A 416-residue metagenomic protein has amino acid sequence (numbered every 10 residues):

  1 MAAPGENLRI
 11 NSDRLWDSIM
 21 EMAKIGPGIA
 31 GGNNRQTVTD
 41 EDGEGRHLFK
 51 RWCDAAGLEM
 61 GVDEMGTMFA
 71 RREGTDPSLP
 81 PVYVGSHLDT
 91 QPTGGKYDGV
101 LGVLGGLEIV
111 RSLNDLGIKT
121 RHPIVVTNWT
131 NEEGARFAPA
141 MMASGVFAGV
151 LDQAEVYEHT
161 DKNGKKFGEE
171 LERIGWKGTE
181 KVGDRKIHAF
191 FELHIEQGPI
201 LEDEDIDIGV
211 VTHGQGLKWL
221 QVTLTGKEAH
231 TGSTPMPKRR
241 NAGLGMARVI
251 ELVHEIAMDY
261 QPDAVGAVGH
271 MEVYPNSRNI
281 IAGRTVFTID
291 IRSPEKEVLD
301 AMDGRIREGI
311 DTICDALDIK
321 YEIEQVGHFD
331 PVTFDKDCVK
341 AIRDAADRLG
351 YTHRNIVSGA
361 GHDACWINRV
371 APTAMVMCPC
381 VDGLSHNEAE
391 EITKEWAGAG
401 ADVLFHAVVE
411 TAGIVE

Functional and structural regions predicted by a protein language model:
A2-T39: N-terminal capping segment at the start of a domain
D13-G28, G85-S86, H353-V403, V408: Zn-dependent metallopeptidase/amidohydrolase metal-coordination segment
M22, V84, T93-E133, K218-L224 (+4 more regions): Alpha-helical metal-binding/catalytic segments enriched in His/Glu/Asp
G28-E73: A non-catalytic alpha/beta surface segment that caps or lines the substrate-entry region of metallo-dependent hydrolase
T37, A267-N276, T288-E295, K320-V339 (+2 more regions): A short beta-alpha structural unit
E44, H230, T234-Y260, E308 (+2 more regions): His/Asp/Glu-rich mid-to-C-terminal helical/loop segments that flank catalytic regions of hydrolases
K50-D54, E59, F69-G168, T223 (+1 more regions): Active-site metal-coordination/substrate-binding segment of hydrolases, especially metallo-dependent peptidases
E132, R136-E297: Midchain, well-structured core segments that form catalytic/ion-binding scaffolds
